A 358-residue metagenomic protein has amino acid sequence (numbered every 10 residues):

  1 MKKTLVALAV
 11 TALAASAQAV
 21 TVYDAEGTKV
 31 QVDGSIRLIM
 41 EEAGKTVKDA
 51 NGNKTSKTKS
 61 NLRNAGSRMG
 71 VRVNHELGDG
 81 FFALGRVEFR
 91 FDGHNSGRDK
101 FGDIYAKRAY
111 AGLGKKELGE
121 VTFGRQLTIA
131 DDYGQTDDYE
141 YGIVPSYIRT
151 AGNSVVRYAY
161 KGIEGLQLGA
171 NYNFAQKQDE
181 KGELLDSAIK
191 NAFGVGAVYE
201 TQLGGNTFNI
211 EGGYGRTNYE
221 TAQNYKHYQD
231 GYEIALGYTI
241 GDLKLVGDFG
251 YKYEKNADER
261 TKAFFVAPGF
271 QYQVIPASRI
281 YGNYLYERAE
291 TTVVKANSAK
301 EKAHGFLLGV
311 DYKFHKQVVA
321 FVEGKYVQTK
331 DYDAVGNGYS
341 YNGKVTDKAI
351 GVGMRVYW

Functional and structural regions predicted by a protein language model:
M1-V20: Gram-negative bacterial Sec-dependent N-terminal signal peptides
T21-E42, S56-A175, I189, Y199-Q202: Outer membrane beta-barrel
G34-E42, G85-F89, R125, A170-Y172 (+6 more regions): Transmembrane beta-barrel strands of outer-membrane/channel proteins
G52-R63, R98-A106, P145-I148, E183-N191 (+4 more regions): Replace "Gram-negative outer membrane beta-barrel proteins" with "bacterial and organellar outer membrane beta-barrel
R68-G70, R108-Y110, V155-R157, G194-G196 (+4 more regions): Membrane-embedded beta-strand positions in outer-membrane beta-barrel channels/transporters
G80-A83, E117-V121, E164-L168, L203-E211 (+3 more regions): Repeated loop/turn-to-beta-strand initiation elements of outer-membrane beta-barrel proteins
A188-L307: Detector for outer-membrane/organellar transmembrane beta-barrel domains, recognizing the amphipathic beta-strand
L308, Y312-F314, V345-W358: Outer-membrane beta-barrel "beta-signal"
